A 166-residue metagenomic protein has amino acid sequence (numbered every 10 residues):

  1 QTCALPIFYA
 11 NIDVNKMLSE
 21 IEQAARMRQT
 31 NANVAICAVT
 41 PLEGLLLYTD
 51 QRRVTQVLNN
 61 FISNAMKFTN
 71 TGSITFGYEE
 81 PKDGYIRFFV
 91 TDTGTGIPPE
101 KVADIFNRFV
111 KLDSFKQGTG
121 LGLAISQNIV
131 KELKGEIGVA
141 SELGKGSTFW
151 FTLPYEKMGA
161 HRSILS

Functional and structural regions predicted by a protein language model:
F8-D13, T30, A35-L45: Conserved catalytic submotifs in the C-terminal HATPase_c
V14, G96-D104: Short helix N-cap motif at coil->helix boundaries in the Bergerat
L42, D104-F115: Bergerat-fold ATP-binding/catalytic subdomain of histidine kinases
A65-M66: Short helix-loop "hinge" at the ATP-lid/N-box region of the Bergerat-fold HATPase_c
S73-G84: Short beta-strand/loop element within the Bergerat-fold HATPase_c
G122, S126: Short alpha-helical Gxxx[C/S/T] motif in the catalytic ATP-binding
K134-A140: Glycine-rich ATP-binding loops of the HATPase_c
